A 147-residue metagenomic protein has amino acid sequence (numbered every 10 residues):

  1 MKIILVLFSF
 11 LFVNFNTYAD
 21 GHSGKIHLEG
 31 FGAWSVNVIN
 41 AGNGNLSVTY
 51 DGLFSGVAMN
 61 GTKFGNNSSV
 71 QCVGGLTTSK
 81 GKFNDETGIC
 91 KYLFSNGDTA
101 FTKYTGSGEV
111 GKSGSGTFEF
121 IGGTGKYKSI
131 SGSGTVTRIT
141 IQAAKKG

Functional and structural regions predicted by a protein language model:
I4-F15: Sec-dependent N-terminal signal peptides
Y18-G147: Beta-strand-enriched cores of mature, soluble protein domains
